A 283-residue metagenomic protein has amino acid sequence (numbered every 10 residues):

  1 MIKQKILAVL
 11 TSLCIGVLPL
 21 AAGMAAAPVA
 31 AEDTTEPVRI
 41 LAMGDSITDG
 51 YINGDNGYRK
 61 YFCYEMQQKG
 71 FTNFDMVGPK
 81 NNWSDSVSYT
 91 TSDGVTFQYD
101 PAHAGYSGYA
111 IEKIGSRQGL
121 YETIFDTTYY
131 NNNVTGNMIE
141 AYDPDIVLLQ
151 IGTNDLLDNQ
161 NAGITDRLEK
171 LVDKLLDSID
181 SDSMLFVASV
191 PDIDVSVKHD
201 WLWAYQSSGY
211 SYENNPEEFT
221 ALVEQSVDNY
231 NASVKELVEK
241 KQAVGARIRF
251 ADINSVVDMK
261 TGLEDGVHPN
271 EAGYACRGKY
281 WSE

Functional and structural regions predicted by a protein language model:
T11, I193-A251, E271-A275: Substrate-gating cap/lid alpha-helix
T11-P19: Hydrophobic core
L18-T34: Sec-dependent signal peptide cleavage junction
T35-R39, K69-D75, Y142-L148, I179-F186 (+1 more regions): Loop/turn elements at helix/coil->beta-strand transitions in domains of secreted/extracellular proteins
I40-M43, G262-E283: Histidine-centered active-site loop/cap adjacent to the catalytic His in serine esterases/O-acetyl transfer systems
M43-I47, V77-N82, L149-N154, A188-I193 (+2 more regions): Active-site-proximal beta-strand/loop segments in catalytic clefts of secreted hydrolases
I47-D166: Conserved SGNH/GDSL esterase-like catalytic core that processes O-acyl groups on lipids and polysaccharides
G54, Y58, F62, N131 (+7 more regions): Stable alpha-helical elements in mature extracytoplasmic
